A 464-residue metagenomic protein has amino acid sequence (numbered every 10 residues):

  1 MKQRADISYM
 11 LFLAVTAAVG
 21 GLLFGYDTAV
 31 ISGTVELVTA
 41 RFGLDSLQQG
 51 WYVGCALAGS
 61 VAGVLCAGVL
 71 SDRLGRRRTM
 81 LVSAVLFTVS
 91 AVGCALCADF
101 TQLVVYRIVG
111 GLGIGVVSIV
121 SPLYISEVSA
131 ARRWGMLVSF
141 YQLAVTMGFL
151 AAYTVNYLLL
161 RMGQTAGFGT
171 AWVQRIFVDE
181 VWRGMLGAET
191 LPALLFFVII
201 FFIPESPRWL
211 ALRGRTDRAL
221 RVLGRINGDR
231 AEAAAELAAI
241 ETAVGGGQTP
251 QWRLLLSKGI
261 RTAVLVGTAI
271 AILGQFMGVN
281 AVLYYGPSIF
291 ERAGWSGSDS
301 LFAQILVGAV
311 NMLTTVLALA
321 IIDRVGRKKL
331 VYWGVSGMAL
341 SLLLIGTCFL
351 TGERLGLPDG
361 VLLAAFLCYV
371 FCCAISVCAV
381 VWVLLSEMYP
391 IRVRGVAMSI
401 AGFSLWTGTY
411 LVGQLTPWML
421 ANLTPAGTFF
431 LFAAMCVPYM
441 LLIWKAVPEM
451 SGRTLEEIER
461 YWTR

Functional and structural regions predicted by a protein language model:
M1-R218, V222-G224, V244-R464: Alpha-helical transmembrane bundle of multi-pass membrane proteins
R225-D229: The Skp1-binding helix-loop-helix core of N-terminal F-box domains in SCF E3 ubiquitin ligase adaptors
R230-T242: Short, well-structured alpha-helical segments
